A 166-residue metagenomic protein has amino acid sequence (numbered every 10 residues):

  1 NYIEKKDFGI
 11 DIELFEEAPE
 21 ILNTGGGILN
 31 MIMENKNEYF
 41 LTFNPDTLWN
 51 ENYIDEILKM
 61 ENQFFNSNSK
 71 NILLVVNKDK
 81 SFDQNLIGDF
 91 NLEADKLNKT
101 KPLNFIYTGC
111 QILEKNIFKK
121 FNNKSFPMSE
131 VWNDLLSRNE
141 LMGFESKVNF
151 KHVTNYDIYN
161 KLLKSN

Functional and structural regions predicted by a protein language model:
N1-N44, K120-N123, N155, S165-N166: Conserved N-terminal catalytic core of the sugar/cofactor nucleotidyltransferase
Y2, G25, Y53, Q84-L86: Short, well-ordered secondary-structure micro-motifs
F8, N85-A94: Acidic-glycine-rich active-site phosphate/pyrophosphate-binding loop
G9-I12, N68, R138-E140: A generic structural signal for alpha->beta connector loops
N37, N68-S69: Short, high-confidence coil segments that cap the C-terminus of an alpha-helix and link into the following beta-strand
L41, L48, Y53-F65, K78-F82 (+1 more regions): Catalytic-core segments of class I nucleotidyltransferases/pyrophosphorylases that form NMP-activated intermediates
N71-D89: Short beta-strand-to-loop element that shapes/binds the nucleotide-sugar donor at the catalytic cleft/hinge
